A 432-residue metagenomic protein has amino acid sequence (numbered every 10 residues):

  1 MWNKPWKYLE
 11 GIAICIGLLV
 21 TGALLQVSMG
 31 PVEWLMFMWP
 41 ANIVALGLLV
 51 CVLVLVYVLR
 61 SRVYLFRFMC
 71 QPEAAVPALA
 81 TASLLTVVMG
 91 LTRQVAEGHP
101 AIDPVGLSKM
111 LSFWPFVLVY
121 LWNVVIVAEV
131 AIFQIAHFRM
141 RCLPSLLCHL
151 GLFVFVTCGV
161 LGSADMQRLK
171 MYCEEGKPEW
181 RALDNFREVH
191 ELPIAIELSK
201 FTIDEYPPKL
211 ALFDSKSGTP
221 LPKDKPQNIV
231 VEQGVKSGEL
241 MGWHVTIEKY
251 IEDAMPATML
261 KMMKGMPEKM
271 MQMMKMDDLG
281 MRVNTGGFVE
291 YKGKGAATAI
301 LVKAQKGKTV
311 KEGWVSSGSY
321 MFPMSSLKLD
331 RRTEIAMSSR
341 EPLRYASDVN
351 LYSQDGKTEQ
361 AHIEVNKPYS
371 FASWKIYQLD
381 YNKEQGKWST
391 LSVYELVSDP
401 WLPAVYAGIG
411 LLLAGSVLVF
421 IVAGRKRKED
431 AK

Functional and structural regions predicted by a protein language model:
M1-K432: Solvent-exposed, non-transmembrane regions of integral membrane proteins
